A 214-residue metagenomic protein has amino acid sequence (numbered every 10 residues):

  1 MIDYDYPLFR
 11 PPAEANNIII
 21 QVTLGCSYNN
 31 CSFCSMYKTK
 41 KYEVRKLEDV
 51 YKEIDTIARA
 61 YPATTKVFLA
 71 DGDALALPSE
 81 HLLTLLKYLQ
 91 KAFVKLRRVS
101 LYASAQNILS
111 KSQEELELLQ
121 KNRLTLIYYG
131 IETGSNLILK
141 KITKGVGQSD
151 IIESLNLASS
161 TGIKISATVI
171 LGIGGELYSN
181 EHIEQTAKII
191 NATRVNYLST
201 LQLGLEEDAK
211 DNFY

Functional and structural regions predicted by a protein language model:
D5-D49: Canonical Radical SAM [4Fe-4S] cluster-binding loop centered on the CxxxCxxC motif and its immediate flanking residues
C26, C34, V50, L69 (+3 more regions): Conserved, mostly hydrophobic/aromatic
M36-K41, K140-V146, Y214: Short glycine-enriched, charge-decorated loop/helix-capping segments at active-site entrances that position
K41-V44, Y102-L109, G174-E181: Active-site mouth loops of central-metabolism enzymes
K46-A63, Y214: Short microdomains enriched in Cys/His and/or Lys/Arg
V50-Y51, S110-L118, N180-K188: Short, acidic/polar
A58-S160: Conserved SAM/AdoMet-binding glycine-rich loop
L126, S149-D211: Conserved C-terminal portion of the radical SAM core fold that forms the substrate/S-adenosylmethionine-binding
